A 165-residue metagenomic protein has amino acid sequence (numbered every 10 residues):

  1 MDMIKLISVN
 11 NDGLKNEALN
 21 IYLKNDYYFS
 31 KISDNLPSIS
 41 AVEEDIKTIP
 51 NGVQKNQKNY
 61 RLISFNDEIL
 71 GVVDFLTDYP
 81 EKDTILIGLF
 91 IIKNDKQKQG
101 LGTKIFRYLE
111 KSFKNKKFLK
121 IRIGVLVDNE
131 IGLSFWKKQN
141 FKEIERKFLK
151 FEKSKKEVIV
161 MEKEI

Functional and structural regions predicted by a protein language model:
D2-K5: Extreme N-terminal starter segment of soluble prokaryotic enzymes
S8-D95, F106-Y108, S112, K147 (+1 more regions): Acetyl-CoA-dependent GNAT
K58, K156-M161: Short hydrophobic/aromatic beta-strand or adjacent loop that forms the aromatic wall/cage of a ligand/substrate-binding
K93-D95, Q99, V127-D128: Active-site acidic-Proline motif in GNAT/NAT acetyltransferases
T103: Residues forming the Rossmann-fold NAD(P)(H) cofactor-binding site
F113-G124: Conserved GNAT acetyl-CoA-binding A-motif
G124-L126, K137-V158: Conserved catalytic-core motifs of GNAT/GCN5-like acyltransferases
G132: Helix-turn-helix
